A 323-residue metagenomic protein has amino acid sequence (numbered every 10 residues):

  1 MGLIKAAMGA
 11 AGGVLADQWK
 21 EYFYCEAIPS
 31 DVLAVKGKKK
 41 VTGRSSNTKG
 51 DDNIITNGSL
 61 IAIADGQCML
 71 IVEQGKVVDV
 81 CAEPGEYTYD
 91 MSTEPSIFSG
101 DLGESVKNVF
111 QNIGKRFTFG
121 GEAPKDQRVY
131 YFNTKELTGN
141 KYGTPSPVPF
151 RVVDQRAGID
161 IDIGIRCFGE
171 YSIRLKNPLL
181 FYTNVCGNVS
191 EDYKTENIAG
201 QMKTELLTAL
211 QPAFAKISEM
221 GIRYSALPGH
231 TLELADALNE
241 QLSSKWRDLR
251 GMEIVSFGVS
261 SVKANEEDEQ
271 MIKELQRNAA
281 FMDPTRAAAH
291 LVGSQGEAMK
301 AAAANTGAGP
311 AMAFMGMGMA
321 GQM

Functional and structural regions predicted by a protein language model:
M1-K263, G318-M323: N-terminal hydrophobic membrane-entry segments
N265-M323: Assembly-interface segments of oligomeric complexes
